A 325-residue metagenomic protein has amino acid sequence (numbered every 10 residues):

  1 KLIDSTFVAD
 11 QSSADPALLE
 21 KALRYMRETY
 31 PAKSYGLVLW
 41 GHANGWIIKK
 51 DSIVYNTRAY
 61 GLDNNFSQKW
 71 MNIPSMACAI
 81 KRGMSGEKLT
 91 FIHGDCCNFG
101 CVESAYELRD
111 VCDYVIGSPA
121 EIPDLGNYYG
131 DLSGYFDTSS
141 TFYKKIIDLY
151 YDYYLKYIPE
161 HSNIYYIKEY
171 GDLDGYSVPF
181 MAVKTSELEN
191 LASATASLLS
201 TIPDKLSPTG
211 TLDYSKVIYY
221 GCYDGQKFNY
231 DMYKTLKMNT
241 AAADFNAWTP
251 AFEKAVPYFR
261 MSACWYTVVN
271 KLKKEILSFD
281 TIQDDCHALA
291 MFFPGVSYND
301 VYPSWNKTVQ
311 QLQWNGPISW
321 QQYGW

Functional and structural regions predicted by a protein language model:
K1, A22, Y35-L39, Y150 (+1 more regions): Aromatic-enriched hydrophobic runs in primary sequence
K1-D4, S34, V38-S67: Surface-exposed loop and adjacent secondary-structure segments within mature catalytic domains
K1-K33: N-terminal extension/subdomain marker
Q11, L37, I92-H93: A generic structural signal for short
A22, Y30, Y35-H42, N98 (+1 more regions): Broad hydrophobic/π-residue packing in well-ordered secondary structure
R24-A32, H42, K81, S85 (+1 more regions): Sec-exported extracytoplasmic/periplasmic mature domains
S52-W325: Terminal, contiguous helix-loop blocks that mediate binding/assembly
